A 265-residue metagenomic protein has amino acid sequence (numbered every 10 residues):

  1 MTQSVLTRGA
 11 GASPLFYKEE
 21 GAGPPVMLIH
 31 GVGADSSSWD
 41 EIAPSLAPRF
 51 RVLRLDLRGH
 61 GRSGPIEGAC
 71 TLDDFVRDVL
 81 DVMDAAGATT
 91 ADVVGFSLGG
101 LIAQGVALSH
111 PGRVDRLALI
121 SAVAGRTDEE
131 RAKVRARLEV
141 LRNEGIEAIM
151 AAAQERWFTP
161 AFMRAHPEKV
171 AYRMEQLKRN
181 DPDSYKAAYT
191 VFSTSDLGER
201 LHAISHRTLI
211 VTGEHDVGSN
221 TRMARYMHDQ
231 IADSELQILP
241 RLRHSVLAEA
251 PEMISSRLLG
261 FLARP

Functional and structural regions predicted by a protein language model:
S13-P65: Conserved HGGG/HGGXW glycine-rich cap/lid loop of the alpha/beta-hydrolase fold
D74-A91: Conserved acidic catalytic loop of the alpha/beta-hydrolase fold
G95, G99, A103: Gly/Ala-rich beta-loop-alpha elbow adjacent to hydrolase catalytic centers
Q104-S109, V114-M150: Flexible "cap/lid" loop of the alpha/beta hydrolase fold
D128-A132, E144-H202: Conserved alpha/beta-hydrolase catalytic His-Asp/Glu region
I204, I210-T212: Short beta-strand/loop motif that positions the catalytic acidic residue of the alpha/beta-hydrolase fold
E214-S219: Acidic catalytic loop of the alpha/beta-hydrolase fold
S234-P265: Catalytic active-site module of serine/aspartate enzymes centered on a nucleophile-bearing elbow/loop
